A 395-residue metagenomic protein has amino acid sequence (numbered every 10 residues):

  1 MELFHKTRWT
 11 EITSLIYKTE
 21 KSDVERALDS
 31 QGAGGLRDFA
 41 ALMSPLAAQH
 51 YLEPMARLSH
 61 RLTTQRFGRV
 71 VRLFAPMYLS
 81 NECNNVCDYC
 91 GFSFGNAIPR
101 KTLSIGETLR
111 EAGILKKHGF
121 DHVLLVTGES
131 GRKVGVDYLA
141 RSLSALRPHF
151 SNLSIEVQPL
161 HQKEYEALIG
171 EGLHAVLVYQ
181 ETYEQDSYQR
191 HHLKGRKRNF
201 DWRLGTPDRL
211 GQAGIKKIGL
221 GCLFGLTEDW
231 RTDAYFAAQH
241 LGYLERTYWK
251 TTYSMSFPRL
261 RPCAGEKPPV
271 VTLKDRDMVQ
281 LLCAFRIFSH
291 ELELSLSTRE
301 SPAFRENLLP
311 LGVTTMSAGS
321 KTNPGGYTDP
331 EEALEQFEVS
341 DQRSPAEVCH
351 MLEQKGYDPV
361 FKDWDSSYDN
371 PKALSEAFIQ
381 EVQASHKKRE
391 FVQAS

Functional and structural regions predicted by a protein language model:
M1-M77, N85, F361-E381, E390-S395: Flexible, acidic/Gly-rich N-terminal and inter-domain linker regions that tether and position cofactor-handling modules
A40-M43, A75-M77, L124-V136, P262: Glycine-rich, proline-tolerant flexible connector loops at the mouths of alpha/beta enzymes
G68-E107: Canonical Radical SAM [4Fe-4S] cluster-binding loop centered on the CxxxCxxC motif and its immediate flanking residues
F94-T108, L115-L210, K216-F224, W249-S256: Core AdoMet radical
T127, D201-E266, D275-A303, P310 (+1 more regions): Conserved C-terminal portion of the radical SAM core fold that forms the substrate/S-adenosylmethionine-binding
V136-R147, H174, E228-T247, L273-V279 (+2 more regions): Short, electropositive alpha-helical surface patch
E181-T182, T315-G326: Glycine-rich phosphate-binding active-site loops on the catalytic face of alpha/beta enzymes
Y327-V348: C-terminal helical cap(s) of enzyme catalytic domains, especially alpha/beta-barrels
